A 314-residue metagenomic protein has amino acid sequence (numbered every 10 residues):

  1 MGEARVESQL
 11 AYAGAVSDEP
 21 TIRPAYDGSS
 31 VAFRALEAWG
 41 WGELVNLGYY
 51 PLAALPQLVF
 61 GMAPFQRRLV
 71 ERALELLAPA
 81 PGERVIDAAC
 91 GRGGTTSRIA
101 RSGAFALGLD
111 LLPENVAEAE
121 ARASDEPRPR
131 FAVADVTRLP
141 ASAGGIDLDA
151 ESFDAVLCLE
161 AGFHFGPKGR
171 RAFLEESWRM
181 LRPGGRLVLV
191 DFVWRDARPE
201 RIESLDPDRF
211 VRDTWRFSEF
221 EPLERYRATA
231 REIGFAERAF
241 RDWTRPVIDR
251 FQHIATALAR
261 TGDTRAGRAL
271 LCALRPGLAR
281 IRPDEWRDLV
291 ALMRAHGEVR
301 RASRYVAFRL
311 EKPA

Functional and structural regions predicted by a protein language model:
R5-A53: N-terminal, positively charged/glycine-rich alpha-helical extensions of SAM-dependent methyltransferases
A63-P81: Conserved alpha-helix/loop element of class I SAM-dependent methyltransferases that forms part of the SAM/SAH-binding
I86, R92-L139: Class I SAM-dependent methyltransferase SAM/SAH-binding core
A141-V156: A short acidic, Gly/Pro-enriched loop at the edge of an enzyme's catalytic core that lines a small-molecule cofactor
R171-R186: A short glycine-rich, Lys/Arg-flanked "PGG" loop and its adjoining helix->strand segment in the class I
F192-F217: Short, glycine-/aromatic-enriched active-site segment of Class I SAM-dependent methyltransferases
V211-P276, R287-A295: Substrate-binding/catalytic lobe of Class I Rossmann-like enzymes that use SAM or dcSAM, i.e., the mid-to-C-terminal
G277-A314: C-terminal lobe and adjacent flexible extensions of AdoMet/dcAdoMet transferase-like proteins
